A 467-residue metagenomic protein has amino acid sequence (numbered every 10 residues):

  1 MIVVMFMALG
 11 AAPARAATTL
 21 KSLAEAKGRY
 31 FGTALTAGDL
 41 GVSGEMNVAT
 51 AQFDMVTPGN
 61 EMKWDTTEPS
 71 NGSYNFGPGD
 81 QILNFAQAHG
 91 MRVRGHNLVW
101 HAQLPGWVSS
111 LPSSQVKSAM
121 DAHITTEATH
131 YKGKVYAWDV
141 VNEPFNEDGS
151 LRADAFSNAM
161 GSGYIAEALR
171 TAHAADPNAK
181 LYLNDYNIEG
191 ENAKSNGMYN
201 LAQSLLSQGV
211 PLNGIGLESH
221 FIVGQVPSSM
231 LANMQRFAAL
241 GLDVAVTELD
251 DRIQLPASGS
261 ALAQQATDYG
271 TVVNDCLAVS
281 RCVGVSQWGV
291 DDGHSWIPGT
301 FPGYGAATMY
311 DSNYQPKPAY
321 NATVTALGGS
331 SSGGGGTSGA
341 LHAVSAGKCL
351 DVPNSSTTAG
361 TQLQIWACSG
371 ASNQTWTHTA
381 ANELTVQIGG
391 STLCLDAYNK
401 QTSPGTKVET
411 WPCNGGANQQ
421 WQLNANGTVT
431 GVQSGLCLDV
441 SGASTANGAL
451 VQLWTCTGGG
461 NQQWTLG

Functional and structural regions predicted by a protein language model:
M1-A16: Secretory targeting and sorting signals
A17-M55, G59: Boundary/entry segment of secreted carbohydrate-active catalytic domains
K21, A51-S70, G77-I188, R236 (+1 more regions): Substrate-binding cleft and catalytic face of glycoside hydrolase catalytic domains, especially the flexible beta-alpha
F31-T36, V140, A168-K194, A245-E248 (+1 more regions): Aromatic-lined carbohydrate-recognition surfaces of secreted/lumenal glycan-active proteins
A34-M46, W64-G77, L104, F145-S150 (+3 more regions): Acidic-and-aromatic substrate-binding clefts and catalytic sites of carbohydrate-active enzymes
A51-N60, N142, A175-D185, M198-P227 (+1 more regions): Aromatic- and acid-rich polysaccharide-binding/catalytic face of secreted or lumenal carbohydrate-active enzymes
N97, K180-E189, S219-H220, F237-Y269 (+1 more regions): Active-site clefts of carbohydrate-active enzymes
G333-T357, T375-T402, N418-T445, Q463-G467: Extracellular glycan-recognition/adhesion modules and their associated mucin-like linkers
